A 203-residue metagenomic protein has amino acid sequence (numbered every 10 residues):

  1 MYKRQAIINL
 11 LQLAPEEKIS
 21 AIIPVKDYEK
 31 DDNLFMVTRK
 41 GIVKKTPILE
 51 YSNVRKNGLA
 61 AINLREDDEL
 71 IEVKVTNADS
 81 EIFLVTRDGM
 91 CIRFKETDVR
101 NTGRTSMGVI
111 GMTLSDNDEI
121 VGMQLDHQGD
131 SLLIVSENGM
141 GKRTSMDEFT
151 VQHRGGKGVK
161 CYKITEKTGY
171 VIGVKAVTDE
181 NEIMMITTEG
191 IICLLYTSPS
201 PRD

Functional and structural regions predicted by a protein language model:
M1, E166-K167: Intrinsically disordered, low-complexity serine/threonine-rich segments
M1-Q5, Y196-D203: Conserved small/polar residues in nucleotide/adenosyl-binding loops
K3-I7, I48-E50: Metal-dependent catalytic core segments for phosphate chemistry
I7, Q12-E16, G58: N-terminal cationic and glycine-rich segments that engage phosphates or anionic surfaces
P24-V159, T168-I183, T188-I192: Conserved structured catalytic cores and adjacent interaction surfaces of nucleotide-binding/hydrolyzing enzymes
